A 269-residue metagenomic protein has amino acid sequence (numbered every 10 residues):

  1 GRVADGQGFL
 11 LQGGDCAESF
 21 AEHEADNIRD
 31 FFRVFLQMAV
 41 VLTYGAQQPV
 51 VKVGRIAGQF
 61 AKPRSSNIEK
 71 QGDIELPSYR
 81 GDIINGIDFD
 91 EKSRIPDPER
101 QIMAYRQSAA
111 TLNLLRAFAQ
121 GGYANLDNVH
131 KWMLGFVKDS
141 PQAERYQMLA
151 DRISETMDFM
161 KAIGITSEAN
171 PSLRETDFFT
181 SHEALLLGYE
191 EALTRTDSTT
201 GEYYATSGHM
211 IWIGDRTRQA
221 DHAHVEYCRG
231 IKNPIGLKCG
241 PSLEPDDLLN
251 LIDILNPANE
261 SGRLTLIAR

Functional and structural regions predicted by a protein language model:
G1, E18-A21: Eukaryotic intrinsically disordered, low-complexity regulatory tails and linkers enriched in charged/polar residues
G1-F9: N-terminal basic/disordered segments at the start of proteins
E18, A25-R269: Active-site-facing alpha/beta catalytic cores
